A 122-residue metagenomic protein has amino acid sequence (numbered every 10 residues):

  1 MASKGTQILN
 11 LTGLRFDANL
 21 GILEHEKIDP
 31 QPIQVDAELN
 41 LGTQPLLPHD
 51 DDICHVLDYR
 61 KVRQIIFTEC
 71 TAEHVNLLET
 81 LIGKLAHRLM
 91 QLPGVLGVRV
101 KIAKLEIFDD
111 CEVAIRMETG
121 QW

Functional and structural regions predicted by a protein language model:
M1-W122: N-terminal, polar/charged subdomain of small-to-medium soluble alpha/beta proteins
